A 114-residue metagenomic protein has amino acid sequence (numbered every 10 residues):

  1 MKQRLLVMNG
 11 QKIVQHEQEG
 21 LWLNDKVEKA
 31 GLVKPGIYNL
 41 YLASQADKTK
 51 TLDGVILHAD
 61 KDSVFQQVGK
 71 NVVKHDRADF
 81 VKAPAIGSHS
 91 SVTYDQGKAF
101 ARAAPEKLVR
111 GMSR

Functional and structural regions predicted by a protein language model:
R4, N9, P84-P105: Flexible glycine-rich surface loops and low-complexity tracts that mediate binding to linear polymers
L5-L42: A general sequence property marking short-to-moderate contiguous segments in secreted/outer-membrane adhesion
V27-D60, H89-Y94: Structural detector for short beta-strands of small beta-barrel domains
L57, K61-V72: Acidic, low-complexity, intrinsically disordered interaction modules
F65-Q66, A104-R114: Non-Sec secretion/translocation targeting segments of pathogen effectors
V68-I86: Beta-strand/loop nucleic-acid-binding surfaces
